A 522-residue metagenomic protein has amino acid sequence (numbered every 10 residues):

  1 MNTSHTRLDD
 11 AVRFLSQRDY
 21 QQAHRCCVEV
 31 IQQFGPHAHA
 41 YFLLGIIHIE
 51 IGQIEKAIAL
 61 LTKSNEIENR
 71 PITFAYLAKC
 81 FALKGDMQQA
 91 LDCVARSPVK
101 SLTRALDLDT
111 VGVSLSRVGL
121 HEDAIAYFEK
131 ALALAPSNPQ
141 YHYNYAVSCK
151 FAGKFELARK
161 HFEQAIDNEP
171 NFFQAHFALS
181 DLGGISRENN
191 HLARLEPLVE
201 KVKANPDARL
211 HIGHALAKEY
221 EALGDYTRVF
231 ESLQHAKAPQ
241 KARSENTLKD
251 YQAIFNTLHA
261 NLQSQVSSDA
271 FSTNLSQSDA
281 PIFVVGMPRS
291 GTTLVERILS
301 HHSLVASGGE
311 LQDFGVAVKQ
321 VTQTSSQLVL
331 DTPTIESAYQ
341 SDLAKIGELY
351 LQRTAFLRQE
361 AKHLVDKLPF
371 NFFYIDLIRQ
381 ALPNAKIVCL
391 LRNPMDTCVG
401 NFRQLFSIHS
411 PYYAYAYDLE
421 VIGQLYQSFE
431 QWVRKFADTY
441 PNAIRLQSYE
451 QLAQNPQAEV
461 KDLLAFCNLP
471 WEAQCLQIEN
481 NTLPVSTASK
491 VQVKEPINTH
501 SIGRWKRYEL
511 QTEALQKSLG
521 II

Functional and structural regions predicted by a protein language model:
T3, H37, R70-P71, R104 (+2 more regions): Residue-level recognition of tetratricopeptide repeat
A40, T73-F74, D107, Y141 (+2 more regions): TPR alpha-solenoid repeat register
L179-S180, L192-K203, D207, G213-P281 (+4 more regions): PAPS-dependent sulfotransferases, especially Golgi type II membrane carbohydrate sulfotransferases
N274-Q380: Phosphate-binding active sites in nucleotide-utilizing proteins
